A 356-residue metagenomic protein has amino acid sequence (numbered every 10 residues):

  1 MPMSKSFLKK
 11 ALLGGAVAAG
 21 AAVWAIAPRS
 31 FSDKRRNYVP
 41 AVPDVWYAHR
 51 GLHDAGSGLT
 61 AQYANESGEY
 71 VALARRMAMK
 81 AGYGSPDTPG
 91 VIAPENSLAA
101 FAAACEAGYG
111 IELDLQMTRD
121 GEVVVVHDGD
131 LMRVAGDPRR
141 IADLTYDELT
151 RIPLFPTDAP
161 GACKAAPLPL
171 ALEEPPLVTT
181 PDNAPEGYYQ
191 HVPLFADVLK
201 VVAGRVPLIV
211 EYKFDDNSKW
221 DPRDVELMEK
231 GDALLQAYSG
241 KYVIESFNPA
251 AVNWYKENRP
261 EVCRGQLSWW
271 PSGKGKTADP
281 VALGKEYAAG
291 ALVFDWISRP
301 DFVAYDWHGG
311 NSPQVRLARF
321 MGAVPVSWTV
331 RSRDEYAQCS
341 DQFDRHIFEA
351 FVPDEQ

Functional and structural regions predicted by a protein language model:
P2-Q356: Phosphate-group recognition and catalysis centered on beta-loop-alpha active-site segments
